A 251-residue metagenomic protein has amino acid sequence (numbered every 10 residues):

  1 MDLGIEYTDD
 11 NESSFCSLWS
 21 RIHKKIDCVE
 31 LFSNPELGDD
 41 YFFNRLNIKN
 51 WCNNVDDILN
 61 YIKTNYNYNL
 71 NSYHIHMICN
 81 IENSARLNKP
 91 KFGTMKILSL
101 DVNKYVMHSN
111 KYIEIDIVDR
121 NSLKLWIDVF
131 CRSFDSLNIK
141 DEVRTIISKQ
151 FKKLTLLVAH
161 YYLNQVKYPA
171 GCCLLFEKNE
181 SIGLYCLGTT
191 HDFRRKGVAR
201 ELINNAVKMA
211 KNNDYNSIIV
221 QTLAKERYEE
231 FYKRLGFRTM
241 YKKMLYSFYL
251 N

Functional and structural regions predicted by a protein language model:
M1-N69, N80-E82: N-terminal charged segments
M1-S13, F42-N53, V102-E142, Y168: Short amphipathic alpha-helix that is part of the acyltransferase structural core
S17-K24, N69-Y73, T94, S148-A159 (+1 more regions): A short helix-loop-beta-strand connector motif used in the catalytic cores of GNAT acetyltransferases and, in some
K49-I113, Y246-F248: Acyl-donor-binding surface of acyltransferase catalytic domains
V55-K63, C186-T189, R195-N212, R234: Conserved acetyl-CoA-binding loop-helix of GNAT-fold acetyltransferases
N67-I78, A210-T222: Conserved GNAT acetyl-CoA-binding A-motif
I81-K91, R200, A224-K242, Y249: Conserved active-site alpha-helix within GNAT-family acetyltransferase domains
N138-T190: A conserved beta-strand-loop-helix scaffold within acyl/acetyltransferase catalytic domains
